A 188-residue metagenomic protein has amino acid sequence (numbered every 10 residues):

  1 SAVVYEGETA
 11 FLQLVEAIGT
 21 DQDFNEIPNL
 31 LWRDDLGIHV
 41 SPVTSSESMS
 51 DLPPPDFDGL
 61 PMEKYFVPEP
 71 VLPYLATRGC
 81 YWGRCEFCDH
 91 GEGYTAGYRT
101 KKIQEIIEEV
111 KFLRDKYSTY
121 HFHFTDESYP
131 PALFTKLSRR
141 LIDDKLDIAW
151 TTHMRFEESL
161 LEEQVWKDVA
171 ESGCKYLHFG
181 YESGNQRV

Functional and structural regions predicted by a protein language model:
S1-V43: Glycine-rich beta-alpha loop elements in corrinoid/cobalamin-binding modules across cobalamin-dependent enzymes
E26, G37, S48, P68-P70: A generic structural signal for well-ordered coil/turn residues at beta-strand boundaries that shape enzyme active-site
V43-M49: A short, sequence-level motif marking secondary-structure junctions
S50-V188: Radical SAM [4Fe-4S] cluster-binding motif and immediate context
